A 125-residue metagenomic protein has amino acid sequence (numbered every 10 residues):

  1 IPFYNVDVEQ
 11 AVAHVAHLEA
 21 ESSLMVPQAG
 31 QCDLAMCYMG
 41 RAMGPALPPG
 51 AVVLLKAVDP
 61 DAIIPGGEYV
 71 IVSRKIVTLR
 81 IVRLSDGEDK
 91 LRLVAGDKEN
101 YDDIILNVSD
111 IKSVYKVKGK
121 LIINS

Functional and structural regions predicted by a protein language model:
I1-P49, D59-A62, L121-S125: Short, positionally conserved secondary-structure boundary motifs
Y38, V82-L84, V117: Conserved hydrophobic positions within beta-strands
G50, G66-G67: Loop/turn positions that initiate beta-strands
G67-Y69, L79-L84: Short beta-strand-centered aromatic/proline hotspots
L84-D89, I122-S125: Short, conserved beta-turn/loop elements at beta-strand boundaries and strand-helix junctions
A95-S125: Amphipathic alpha-helical interface segments
